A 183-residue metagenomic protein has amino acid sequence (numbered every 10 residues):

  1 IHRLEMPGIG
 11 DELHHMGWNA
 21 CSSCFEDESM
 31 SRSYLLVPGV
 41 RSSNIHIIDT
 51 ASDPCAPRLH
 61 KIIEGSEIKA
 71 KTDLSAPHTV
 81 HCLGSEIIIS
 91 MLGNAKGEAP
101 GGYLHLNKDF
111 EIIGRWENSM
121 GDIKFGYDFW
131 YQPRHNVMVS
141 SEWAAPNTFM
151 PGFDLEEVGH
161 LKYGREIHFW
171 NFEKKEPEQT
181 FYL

Functional and structural regions predicted by a protein language model:
I1-S22, E28-M30, L36-E64, E98-A99 (+1 more regions): Beta-propeller domains
P7-E12, T72-L74, G121-K124, L161-G164 (+1 more regions): Short loop/turn positions that demarcate and connect the beta-strands within blades of beta-propeller repeat domains
E12-R32, T72-G84, Y127-N136, E142-A145: Structural signature of eukaryotic scaffold interfaces centered on beta-propeller domains
D27-S33, V37, S90-A99, S141-K162: Short, conserved, GDST-rich strand-edge loop motifs in beta-rich repeat architectures
V40-S42, P100, H135, A144 (+2 more regions): Surface-exposed loop/turn positions within WD40 beta-propeller blades
H46, I88, L104-H105, V139 (+2 more regions): WD40 beta-propeller blade core
T50-Q132: Asp-box/WD-like beta-propeller blade repeats and closely related beta-sheet repeat scaffolds
A51-S52, P100-E111, E156-K175: Beta-propeller blade signature
